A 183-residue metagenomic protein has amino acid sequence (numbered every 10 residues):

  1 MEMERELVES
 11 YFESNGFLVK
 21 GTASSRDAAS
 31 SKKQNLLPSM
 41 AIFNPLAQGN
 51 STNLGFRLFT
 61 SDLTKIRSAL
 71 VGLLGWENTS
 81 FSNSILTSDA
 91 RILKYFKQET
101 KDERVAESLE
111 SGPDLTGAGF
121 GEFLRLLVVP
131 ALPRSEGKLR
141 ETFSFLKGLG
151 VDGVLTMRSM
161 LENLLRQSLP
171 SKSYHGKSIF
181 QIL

Functional and structural regions predicted by a protein language model:
M1-L37, I42-L183: Intrinsically disordered, low-complexity Ser/Thr/Pro/Gly-rich regulatory segments
